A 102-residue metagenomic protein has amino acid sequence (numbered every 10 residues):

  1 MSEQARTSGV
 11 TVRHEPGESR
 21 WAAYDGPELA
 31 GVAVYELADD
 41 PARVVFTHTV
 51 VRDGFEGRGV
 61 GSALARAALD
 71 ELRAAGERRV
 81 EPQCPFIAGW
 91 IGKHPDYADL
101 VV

Functional and structural regions predicted by a protein language model:
S2-R20: Active-site rim helix/loop that mediates acceptor-substrate recognition in acyltransferases
S19-A30: Conserved beta-hairpin
A22, V45, E81: Short, conserved beta-strand segments within well-ordered enzyme catalytic domains that often line or immediately flank
E28-L37, R43-V45: Conserved beta-strand in the GNAT
H48-T49, P85: Short, conserved active-site loops that position catalytic residues or coordinate cofactors/metal ions across diverse
T49-E56: A short, internal acetyl-CoA/4′-phosphopantetheine-binding micro-motif in the GNAT/acyltransferase core
G57-D70: Conserved acetyl-CoA-binding loop-helix of GNAT-fold acetyltransferases
E71-V102: C-terminal structural segments of small proteins and small subunits
